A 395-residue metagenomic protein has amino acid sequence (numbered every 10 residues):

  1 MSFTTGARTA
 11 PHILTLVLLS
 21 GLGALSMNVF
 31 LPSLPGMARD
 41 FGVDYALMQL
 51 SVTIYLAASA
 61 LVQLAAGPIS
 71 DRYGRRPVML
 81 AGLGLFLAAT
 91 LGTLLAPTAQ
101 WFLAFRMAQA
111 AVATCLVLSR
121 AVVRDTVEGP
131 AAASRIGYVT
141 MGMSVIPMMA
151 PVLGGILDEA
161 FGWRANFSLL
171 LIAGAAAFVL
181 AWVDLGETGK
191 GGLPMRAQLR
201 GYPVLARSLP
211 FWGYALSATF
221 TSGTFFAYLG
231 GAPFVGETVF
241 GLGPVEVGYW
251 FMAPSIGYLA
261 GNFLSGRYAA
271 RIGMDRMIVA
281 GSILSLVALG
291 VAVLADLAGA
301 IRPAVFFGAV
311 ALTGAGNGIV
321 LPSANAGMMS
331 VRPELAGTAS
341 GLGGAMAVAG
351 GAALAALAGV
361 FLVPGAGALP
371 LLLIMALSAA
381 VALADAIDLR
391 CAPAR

Functional and structural regions predicted by a protein language model:
S2-G6, G186-A215: Juxtamembrane intracellular "pre-TM" segments in multi-pass secondary transporters
D40-G42, G74, L95-W101, A295-D296: Helix-breaking motifs and short loop linkers at transmembrane-helix boundaries and internal kinks in secondary membrane
L61-A99: Conserved MFS/SLC helix-loop-helix module at the cytosolic interface between two early adjacent transmembrane helices
L85, A89-G92, Q100-A108, A304-V310: Paired small-residue
W101, P130-A131, G137-W182: Helix-loop-helix hairpin linking two adjacent transmembrane segments in secondary transporters
F105-M143: Cytoplasmic helix-loop-helix junction between adjacent transmembrane helices in 12-TM secondary transporters
M329-P364: A late C-terminal transmembrane helix in Major Facilitator Superfamily
